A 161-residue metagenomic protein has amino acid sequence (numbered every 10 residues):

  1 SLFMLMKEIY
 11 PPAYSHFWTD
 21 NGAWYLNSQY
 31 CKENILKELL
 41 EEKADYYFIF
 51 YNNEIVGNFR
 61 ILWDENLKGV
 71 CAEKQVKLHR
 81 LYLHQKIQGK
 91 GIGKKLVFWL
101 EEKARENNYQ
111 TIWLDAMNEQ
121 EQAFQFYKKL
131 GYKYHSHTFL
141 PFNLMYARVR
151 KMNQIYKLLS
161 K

Functional and structural regions predicted by a protein language model:
F3-K86, V97-F98, K103, T138-L140 (+1 more regions): Acetyl-CoA-dependent GNAT
L83, M117-N118: Short amphipathic helical patch at the helix-1/turn junction of helix-turn-helix
G93, V97, E119-A123, F139-A147: Short glycine/proline-centered loop/turn elements that form peptide/ligand docking sites
V97, A104-A116: Conserved GNAT acetyl-CoA-binding A-motif
W113-A116, K128-R150: Conserved catalytic-core motifs of GNAT/GCN5-like acyltransferases
R148-K161: Terminal substrate-recognition subdomain of acyl/acetyltransferases
